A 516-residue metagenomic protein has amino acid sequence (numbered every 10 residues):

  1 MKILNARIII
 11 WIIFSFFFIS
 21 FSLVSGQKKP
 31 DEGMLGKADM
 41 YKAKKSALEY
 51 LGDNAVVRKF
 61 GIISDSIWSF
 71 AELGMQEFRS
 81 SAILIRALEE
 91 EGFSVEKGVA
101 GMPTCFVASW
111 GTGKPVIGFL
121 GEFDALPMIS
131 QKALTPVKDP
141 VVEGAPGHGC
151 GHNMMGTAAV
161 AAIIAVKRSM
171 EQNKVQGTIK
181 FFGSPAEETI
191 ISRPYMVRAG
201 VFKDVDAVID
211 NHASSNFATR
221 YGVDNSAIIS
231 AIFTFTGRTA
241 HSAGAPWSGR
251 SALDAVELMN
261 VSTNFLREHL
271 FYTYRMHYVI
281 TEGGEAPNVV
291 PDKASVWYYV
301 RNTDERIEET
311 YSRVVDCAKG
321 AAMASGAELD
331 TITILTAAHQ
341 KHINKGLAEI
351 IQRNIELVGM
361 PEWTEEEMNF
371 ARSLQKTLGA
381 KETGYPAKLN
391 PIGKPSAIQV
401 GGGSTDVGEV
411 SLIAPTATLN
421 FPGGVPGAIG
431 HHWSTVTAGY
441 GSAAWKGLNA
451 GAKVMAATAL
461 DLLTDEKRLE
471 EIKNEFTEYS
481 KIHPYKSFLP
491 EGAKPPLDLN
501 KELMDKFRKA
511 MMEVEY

Functional and structural regions predicted by a protein language model:
M1-I12: Bacterial N-terminal signal peptides that target proteins for export
W11-S22: Bacterial N-terminal signal peptides
V24-G26: Boundary at the C-terminal end of the N-terminal hydrophobic targeting segment
K28-H148, T157-T178: Acidic/His- and Gly-rich active-site-bordering loop/insert found across diverse amide/peptide-bond hydrolases
K37, E257-Y516: Metal-dependent amide/peptide-bond hydrolase catalytic core, centered on the "pita-bread" metallohydrolase fold
L51, A55, S64, W68-A71 (+6 more regions): Sec/Tat-exported extracytoplasmic proteins
I67, A108, F119, H152 (+8 more regions): Divalent metal-coordination and catalytic microenvironments
K138-G147, N153-M154, E171-P291, R301 (+1 more regions): Histidine/acidic-residue-rich, glycine-tolerant segments that coordinate divalent metal ions
